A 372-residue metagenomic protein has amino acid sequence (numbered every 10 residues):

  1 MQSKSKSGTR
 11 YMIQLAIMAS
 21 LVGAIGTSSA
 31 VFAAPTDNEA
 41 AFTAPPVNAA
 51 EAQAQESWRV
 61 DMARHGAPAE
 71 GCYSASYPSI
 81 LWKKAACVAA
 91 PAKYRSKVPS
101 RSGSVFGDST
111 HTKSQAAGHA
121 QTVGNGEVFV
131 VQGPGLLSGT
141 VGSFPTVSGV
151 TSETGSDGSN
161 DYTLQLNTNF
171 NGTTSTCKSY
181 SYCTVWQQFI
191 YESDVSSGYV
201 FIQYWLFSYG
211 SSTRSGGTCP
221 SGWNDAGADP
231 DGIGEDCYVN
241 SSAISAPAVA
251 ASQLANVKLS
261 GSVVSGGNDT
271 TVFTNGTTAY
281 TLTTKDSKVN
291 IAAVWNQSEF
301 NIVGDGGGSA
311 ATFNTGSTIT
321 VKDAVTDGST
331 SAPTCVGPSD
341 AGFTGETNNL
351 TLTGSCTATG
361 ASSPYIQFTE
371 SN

Functional and structural regions predicted by a protein language model:
M1-R10: N-terminal secretory signal peptides that target proteins for export/translocation
S5, I17, I190-Y191: Intrinsic structural disorder/low-complexity segments
I13-A16, G118: Alpha-helical context
L15-G26: Bacterial N-terminal signal peptides
S29-A33: Sec/Tat signal peptide C-region and signal peptidase I cleavage site
A34-N372: Exposed, interaction-prone regions of secreted/extracellular proteins
